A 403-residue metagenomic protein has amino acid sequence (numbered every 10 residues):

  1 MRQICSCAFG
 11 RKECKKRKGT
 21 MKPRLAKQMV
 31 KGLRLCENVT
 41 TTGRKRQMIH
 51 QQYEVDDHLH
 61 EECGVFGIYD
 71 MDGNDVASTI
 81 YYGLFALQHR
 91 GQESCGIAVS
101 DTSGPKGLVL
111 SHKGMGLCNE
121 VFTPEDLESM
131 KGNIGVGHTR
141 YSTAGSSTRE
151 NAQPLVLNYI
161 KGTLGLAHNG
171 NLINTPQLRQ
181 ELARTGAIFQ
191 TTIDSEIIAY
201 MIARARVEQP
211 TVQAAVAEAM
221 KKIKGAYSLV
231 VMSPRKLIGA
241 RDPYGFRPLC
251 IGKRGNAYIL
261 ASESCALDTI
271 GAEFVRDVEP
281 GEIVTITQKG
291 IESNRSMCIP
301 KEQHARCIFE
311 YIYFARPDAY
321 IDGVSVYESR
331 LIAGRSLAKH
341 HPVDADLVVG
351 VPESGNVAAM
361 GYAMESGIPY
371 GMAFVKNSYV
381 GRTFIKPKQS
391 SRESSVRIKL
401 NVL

Functional and structural regions predicted by a protein language model:
C5-C7, C14, C36: Cysteine-centered motifs
C14, G19, N38-T40: Short terminal hydrophobic/aromatic SLiMs and anchors at protein ends
C14, P23, Q28: Cationic, low-complexity basic patches in intrinsically disordered or flexible, solvent-exposed regions
L33-N38, G43-P280, T285-D346, V351: Conserved short alpha-helical segments that host acidic/polar catalytic motifs at enzyme active sites
G367-L403: Short, glycine/charge-rich flexible loops or terminal/linker lids adjacent to PRPP-binding catalytic cores
